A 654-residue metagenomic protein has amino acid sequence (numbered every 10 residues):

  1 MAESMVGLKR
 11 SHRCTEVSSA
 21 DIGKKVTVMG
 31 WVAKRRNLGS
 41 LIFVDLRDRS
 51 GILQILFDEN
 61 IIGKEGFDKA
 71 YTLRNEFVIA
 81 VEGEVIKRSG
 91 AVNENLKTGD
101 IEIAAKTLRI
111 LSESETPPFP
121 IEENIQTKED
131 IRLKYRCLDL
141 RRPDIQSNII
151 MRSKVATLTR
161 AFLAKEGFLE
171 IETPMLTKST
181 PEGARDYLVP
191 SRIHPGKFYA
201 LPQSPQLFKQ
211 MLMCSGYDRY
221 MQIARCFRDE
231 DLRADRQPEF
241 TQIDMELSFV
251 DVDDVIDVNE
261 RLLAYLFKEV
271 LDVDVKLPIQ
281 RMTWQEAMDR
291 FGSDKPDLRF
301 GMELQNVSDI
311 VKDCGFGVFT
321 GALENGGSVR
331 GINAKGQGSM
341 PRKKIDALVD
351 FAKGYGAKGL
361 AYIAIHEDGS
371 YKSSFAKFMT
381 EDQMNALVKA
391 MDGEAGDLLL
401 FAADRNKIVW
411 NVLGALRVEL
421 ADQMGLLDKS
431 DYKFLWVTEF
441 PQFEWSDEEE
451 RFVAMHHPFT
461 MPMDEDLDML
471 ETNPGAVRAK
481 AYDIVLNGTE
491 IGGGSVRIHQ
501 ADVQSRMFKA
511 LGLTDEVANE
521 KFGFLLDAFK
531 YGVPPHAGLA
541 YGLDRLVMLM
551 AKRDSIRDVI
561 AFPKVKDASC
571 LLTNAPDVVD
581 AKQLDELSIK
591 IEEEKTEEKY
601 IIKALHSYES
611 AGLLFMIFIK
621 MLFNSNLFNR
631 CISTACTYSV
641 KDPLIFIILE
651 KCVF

Functional and structural regions predicted by a protein language model:
M1-I602: Class II aminoacyl-tRNA synthetase catalytic cores and aaRS-like
S4, I617-N624: Absolute N-terminal positional cue centered near the fourth residue
I79, F615-F618, F654: A generic structured-segment signal
I601-L614, L622, T634-C636, P643 (+1 more regions): Positively charged N-terminal leader segments that act as targeting/secretion signals
I619, L627, C636, F646-L649: Hydrophobic, low-acid, alpha-helix-prone terminal segments
